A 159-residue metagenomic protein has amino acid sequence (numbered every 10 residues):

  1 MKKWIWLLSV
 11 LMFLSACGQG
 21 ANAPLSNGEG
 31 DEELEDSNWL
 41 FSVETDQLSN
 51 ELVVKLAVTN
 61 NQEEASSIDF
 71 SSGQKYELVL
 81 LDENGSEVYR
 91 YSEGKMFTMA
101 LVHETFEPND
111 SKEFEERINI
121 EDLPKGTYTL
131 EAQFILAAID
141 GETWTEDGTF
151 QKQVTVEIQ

Functional and structural regions predicted by a protein language model:
M1-W4: Positively charged n-region of N-terminal signal peptides that target proteins for export
F13-A16: C-terminal motif of bacterial Sec signal peptides marking the signal peptidase cleavage site
G18-R90, Q133-Q159: Primarily secretory-pathway and cell-envelope proteins
L48-S49, P108, P124-K125: Surface-exposed loops/turns
E87-A100: Short beta-strand and strand-turn-strand segments in soluble, beta-rich domains
E104-E116: Short Pro-Gly-centered flexible turn/kink motifs
R117-K125: Short, surface-exposed loop/turn segments at beta-strand-coil junctions that are enriched for proline with nearby
K125-Q133: A short tyrosine-centered beta-strand micro-motif
